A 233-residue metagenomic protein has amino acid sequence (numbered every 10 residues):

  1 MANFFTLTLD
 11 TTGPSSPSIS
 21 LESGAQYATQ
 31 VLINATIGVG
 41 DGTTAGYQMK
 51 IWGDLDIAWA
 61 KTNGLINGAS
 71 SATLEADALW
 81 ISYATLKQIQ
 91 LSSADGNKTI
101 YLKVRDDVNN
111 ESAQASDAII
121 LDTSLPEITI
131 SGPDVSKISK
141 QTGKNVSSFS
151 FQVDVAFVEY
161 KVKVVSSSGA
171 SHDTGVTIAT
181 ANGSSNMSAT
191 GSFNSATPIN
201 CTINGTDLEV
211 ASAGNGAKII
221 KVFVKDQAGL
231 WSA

Functional and structural regions predicted by a protein language model:
M1-A233: Low-complexity, disordered linker/stalk regions enriched in Pro/Thr/Ser/Gly
